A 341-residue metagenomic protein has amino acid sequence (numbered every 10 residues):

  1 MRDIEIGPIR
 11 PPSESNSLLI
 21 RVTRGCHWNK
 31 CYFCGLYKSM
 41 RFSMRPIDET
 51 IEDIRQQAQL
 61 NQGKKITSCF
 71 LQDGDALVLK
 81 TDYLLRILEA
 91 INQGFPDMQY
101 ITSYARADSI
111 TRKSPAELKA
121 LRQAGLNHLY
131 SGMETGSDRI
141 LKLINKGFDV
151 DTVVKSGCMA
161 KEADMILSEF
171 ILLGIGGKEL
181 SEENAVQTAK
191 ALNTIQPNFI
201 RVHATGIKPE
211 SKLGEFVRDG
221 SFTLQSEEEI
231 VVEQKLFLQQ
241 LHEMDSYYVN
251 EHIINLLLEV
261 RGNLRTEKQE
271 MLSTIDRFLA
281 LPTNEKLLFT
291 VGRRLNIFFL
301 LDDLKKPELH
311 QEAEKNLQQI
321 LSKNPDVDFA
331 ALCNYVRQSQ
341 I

Functional and structural regions predicted by a protein language model:
R2-E14, N193, F199, I207-I341: Auxiliary Fe-S-binding modules of radical SAM enzymes
I6-E52: Canonical Radical SAM [4Fe-4S] cluster-binding loop centered on the CxxxCxxC motif and its immediate flanking residues
L18-I20, C69, Q99-S103, L129-S131 (+3 more regions): Hydrophobic faces of well-ordered beta-strands that scaffold small-molecule active sites in alpha/beta enzyme cores
C26, C34, T50, L71 (+6 more regions): Conserved, mostly hydrophobic/aromatic
T50, L84, S114, V153 (+3 more regions): Aromatic/hydrophobic pocket-lining residues that form the small-molecule binding cavity in soluble enzyme cores
A58-A163, H242: Conserved SAM/AdoMet-binding glycine-rich loop
D108, G132, G136-I140, M159-N184 (+3 more regions): Conserved strand-turn element in the central/C-terminal portion of the radical SAM core barrel that lines
A116-L118, G177-T194: Catalytic cores of alpha/beta
